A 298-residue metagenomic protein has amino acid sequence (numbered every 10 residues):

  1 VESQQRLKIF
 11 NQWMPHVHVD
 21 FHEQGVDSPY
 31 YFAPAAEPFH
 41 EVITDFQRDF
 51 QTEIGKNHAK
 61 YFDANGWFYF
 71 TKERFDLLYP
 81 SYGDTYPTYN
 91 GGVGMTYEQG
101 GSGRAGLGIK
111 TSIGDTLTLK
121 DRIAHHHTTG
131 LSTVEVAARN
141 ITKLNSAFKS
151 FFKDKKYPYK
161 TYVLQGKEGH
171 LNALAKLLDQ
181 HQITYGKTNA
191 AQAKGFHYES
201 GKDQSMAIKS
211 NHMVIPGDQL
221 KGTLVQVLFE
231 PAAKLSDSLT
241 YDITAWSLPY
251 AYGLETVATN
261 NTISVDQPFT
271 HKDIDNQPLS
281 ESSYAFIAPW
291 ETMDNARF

Functional and structural regions predicted by a protein language model:
S3-Q5, I9-M14, V26-D27, F32-Y69 (+2 more regions): Intrinsic-disorder/low-complexity accessory segments
E23: Detector for the c-type heme attachment site
